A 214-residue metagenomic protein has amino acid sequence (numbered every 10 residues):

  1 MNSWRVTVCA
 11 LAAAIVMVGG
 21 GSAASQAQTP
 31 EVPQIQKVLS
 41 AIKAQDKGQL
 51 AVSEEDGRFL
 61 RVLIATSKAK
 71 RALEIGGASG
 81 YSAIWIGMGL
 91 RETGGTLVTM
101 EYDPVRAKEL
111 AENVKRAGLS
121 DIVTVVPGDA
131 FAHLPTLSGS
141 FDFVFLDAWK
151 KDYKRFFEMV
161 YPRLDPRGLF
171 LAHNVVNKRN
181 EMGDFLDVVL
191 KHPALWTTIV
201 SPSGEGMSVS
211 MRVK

Functional and structural regions predicted by a protein language model:
W4, V8-C9, G20-F145, K150-L171 (+1 more regions): A short alpha-helical cap/connector motif
A13-V18: Hydrophobic alpha-helical segments of integral membrane proteins
